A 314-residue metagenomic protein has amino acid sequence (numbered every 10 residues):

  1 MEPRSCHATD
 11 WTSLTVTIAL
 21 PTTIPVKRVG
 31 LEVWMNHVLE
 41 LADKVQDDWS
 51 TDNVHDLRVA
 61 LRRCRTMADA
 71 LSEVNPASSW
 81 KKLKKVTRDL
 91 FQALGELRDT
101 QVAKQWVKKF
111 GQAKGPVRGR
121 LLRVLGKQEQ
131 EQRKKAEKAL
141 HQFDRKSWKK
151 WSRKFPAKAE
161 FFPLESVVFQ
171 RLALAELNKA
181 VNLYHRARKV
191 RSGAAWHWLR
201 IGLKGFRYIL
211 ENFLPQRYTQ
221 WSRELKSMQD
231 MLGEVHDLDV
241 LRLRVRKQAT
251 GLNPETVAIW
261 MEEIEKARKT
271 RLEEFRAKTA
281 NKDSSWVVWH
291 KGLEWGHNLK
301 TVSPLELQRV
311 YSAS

Functional and structural regions predicted by a protein language model:
M1-S314: Function-determining surface determinants
